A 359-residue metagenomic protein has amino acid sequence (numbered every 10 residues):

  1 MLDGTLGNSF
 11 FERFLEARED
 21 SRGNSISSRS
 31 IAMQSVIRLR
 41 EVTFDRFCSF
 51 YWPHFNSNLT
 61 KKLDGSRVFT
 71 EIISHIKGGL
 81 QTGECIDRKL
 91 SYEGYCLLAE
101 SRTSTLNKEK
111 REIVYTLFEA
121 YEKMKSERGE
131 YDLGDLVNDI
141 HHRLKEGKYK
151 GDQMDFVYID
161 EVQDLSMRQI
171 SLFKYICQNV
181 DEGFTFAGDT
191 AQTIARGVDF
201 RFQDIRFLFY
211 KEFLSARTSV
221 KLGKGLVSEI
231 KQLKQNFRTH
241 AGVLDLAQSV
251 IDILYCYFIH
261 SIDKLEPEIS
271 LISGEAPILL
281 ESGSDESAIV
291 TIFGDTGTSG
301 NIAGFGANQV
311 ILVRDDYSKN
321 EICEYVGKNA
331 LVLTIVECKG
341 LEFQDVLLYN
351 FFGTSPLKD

Functional and structural regions predicted by a protein language model:
M1: Conserved Walker A/P-loop ATP-binding site and its immediately adjacent core in helicase/helicase-like ATPase domains
G4-E130, T296: Coupling/switch/interface segments within P-loop NTPase motor domains and analogous charged loops in nucleic-acid
R22-G23, S27-R29, F47, P53-F55 (+3 more regions): Conserved helicase NTPase motor core
G79, D164-S166, D285-S287, Y317-N320 (+1 more regions): Short acidic, S/G/P-rich loop/turn micro-motifs used as interaction or catalytic elements
I170-G274: Conserved RecA-like helicase ATPase core segment that couples NTP binding/hydrolysis to strand translocation
G188, V313, N350: Short beta-strand/turn micro-motifs composed of small residues that flank or help shape donor/cofactor-binding pockets
G223-S228, Q235-V332, E337-C338: Helicase P-loop NTPase motor core
L341-D359: Conserved helicase C-terminal RecA-like lobe
